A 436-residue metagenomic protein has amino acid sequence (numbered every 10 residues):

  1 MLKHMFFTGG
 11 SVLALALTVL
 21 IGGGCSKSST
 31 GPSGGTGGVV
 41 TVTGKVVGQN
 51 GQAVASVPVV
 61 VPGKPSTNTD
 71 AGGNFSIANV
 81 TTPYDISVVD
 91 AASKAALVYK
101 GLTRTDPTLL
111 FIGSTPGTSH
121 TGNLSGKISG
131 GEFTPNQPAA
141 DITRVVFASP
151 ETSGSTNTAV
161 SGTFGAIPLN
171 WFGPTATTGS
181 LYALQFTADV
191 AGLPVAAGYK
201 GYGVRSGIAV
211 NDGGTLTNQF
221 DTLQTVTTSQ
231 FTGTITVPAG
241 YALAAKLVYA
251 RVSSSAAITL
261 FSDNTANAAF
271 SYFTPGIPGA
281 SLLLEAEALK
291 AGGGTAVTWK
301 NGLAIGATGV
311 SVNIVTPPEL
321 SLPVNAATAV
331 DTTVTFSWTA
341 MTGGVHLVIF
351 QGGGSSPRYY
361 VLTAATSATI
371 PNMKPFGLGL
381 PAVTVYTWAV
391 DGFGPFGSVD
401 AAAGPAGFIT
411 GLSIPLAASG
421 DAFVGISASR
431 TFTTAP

Functional and structural regions predicted by a protein language model:
M1-G23: Sec-dependent bacterial lipoprotein signal peptides
M5, G10, G44, S355 (+1 more regions): Sparse, context-dependent recognition of short Cys/His-centered cofactor- or disulfide-binding micro-motifs
G10-S11, V390, L412: Prokaryotic Sec-type signal peptides and long signal-anchor helices with extended Leu/Ile/Val-rich h-regions
L20-A364, F376-P405: Long luminal/extracellular ectodomains of secretory-pathway precursor proteins
T366-M373: A beta-strand/beta-hairpin structural motif
S398-P436: Extracellular fibronectin type III
